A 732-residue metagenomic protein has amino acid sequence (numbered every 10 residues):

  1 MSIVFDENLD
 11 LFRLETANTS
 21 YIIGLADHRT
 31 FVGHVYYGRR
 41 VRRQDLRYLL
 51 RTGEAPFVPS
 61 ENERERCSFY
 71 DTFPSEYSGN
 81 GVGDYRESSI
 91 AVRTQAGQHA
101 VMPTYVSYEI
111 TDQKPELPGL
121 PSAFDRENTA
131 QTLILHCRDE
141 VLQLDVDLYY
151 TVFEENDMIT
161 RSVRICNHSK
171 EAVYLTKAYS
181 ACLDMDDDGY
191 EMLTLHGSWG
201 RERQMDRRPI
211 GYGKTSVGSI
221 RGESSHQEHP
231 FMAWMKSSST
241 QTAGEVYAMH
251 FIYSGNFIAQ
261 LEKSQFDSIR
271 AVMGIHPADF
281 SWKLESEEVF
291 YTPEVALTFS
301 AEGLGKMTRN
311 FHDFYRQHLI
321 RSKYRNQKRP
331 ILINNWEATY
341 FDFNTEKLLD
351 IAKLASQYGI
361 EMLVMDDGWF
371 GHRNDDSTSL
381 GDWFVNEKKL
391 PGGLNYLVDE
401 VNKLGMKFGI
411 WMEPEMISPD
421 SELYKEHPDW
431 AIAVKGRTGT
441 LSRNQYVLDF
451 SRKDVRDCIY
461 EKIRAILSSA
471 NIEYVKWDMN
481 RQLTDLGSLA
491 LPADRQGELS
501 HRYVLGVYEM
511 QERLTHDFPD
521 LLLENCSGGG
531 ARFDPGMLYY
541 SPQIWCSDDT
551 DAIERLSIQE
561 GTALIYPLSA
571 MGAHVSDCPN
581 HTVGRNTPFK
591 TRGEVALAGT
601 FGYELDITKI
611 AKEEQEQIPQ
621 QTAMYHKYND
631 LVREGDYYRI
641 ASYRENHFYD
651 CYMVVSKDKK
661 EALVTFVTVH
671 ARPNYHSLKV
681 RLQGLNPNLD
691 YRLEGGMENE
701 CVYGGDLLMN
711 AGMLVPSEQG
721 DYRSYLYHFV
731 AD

Functional and structural regions predicted by a protein language model:
F5, D10-R13, Y21, F31-E262 (+2 more regions): Polysaccharide-binding surfaces and accessory modules of carbohydrate-active proteins
N18, V163, E287, I333 (+6 more regions): Conserved, mostly hydrophobic/aromatic
D71-P74, G79-E109, K114-E116, A243-N256 (+5 more regions): Glycine-rich, aromatic-flanked loop segments that form ligand/cofactor-binding clefts across common enzyme folds
A100-Y105, W282-A301, Y722-F729: Short Pro-Gly-centered flexible turn/kink motifs
M232, Q241, R644-N686: Carbohydrate-binding surface patches
Y324-E461, Y474: Aromatic-lined carbohydrate-binding/catalytic grooves of carbohydrate-active enzymes
P391-G393, K425-H427, A431-K590, T600 (+2 more regions): Active-site neighborhood of glycoside hydrolase catalytic domains
H670-D732: C-terminal beta-sandwich/jelly-roll accessory domains of carbohydrate-active enzymes
